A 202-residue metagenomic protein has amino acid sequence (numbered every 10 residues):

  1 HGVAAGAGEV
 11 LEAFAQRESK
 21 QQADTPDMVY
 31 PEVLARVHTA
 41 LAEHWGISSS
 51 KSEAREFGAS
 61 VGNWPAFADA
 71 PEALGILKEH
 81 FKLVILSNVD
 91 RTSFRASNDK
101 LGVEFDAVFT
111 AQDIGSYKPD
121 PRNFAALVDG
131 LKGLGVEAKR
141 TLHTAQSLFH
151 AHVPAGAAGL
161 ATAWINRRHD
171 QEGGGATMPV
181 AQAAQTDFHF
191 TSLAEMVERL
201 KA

Functional and structural regions predicted by a protein language model:
H1-A68, E79, T92: N-terminal helical cap/lid subdomain that shapes the substrate entry/recognition surface in HAD-like hydrolases
G6, G75, K82-A202: Asp-based, Mg2+/Mn2+-dependent phosphohydrolase catalytic module
V33, V37, D69, A73 (+2 more regions): Charged catalytic carboxylate motif
